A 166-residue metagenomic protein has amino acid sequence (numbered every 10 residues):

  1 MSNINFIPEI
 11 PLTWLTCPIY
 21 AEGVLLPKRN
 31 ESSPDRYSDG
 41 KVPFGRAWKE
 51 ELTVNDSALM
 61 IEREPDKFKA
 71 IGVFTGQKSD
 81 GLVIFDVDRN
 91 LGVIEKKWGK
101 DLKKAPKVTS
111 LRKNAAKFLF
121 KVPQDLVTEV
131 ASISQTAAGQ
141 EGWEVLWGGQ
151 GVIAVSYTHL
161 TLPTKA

Functional and structural regions predicted by a protein language model:
M1-L160: Conserved phosphate/metal-binding and DNA-contacting active-site motifs used in DNA phosphodiester-bond processing
T161-A166: A short, hydrophobic C-terminal helix/tail in secreted or cell-surface proteins
